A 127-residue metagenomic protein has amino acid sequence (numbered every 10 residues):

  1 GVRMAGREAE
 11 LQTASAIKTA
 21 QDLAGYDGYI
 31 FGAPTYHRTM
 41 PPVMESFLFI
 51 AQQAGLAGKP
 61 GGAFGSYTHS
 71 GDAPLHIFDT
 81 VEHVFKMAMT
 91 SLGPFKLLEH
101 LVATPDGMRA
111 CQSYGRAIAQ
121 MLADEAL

Functional and structural regions predicted by a protein language model:
G1-Q12, A24-L127: FMN-binding flavodoxin-like domain, especially the glycine-rich phosphate-binding loop
I17-D22: Short acidic active-site motifs
